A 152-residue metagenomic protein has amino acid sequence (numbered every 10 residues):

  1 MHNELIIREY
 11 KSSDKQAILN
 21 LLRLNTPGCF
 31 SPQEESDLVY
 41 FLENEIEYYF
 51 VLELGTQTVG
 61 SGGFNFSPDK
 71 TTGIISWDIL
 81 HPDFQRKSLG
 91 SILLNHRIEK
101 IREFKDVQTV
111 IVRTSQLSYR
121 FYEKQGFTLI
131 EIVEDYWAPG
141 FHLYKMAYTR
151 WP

Functional and structural regions predicted by a protein language model:
M1-Q33, E53, T58: Short amphipathic alpha-helix that is part of the acyltransferase structural core
K11, S67, H81, R113-S115: Residue-level recognition of the GNAT/N-acetyltransferase active site
G28-V51, G63: Active-site rim helix/loop that mediates acceptor-substrate recognition in acyltransferases
E47-V51, S61, W77, I111 (+1 more regions): Short hydrophobic/aromatic beta-strand element in the GNAT-like acyltransferase core that lines or flanks the acyl-donor
V51, Q57-F66, T72-I79: Conserved beta-strand in the GNAT
F66-S76, Q85, F104, G140-H142: A conserved beta-turn-beta hairpin within the catalytic core of GNAT-like acetyltransferases that forms part
L80, R86-E99: Conserved acetyl-CoA-binding loop-helix of GNAT-fold acetyltransferases
T109-R113, E123, T128-K145: Conserved catalytic-core motifs of GNAT/GCN5-like acyltransferases
